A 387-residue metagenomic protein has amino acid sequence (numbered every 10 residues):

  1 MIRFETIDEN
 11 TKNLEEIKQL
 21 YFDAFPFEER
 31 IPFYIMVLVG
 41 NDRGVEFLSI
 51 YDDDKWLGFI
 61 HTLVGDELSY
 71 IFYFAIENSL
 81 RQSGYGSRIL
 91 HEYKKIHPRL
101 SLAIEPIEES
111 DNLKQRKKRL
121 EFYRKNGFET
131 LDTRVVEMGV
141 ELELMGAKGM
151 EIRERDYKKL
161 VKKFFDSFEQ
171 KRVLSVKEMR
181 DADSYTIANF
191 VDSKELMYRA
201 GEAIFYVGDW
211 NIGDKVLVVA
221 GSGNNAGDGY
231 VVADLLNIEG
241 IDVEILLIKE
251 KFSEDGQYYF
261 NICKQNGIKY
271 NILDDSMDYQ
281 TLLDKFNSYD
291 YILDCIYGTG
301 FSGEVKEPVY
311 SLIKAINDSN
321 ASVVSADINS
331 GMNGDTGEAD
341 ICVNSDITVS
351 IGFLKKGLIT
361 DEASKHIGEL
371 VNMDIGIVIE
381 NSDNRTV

Functional and structural regions predicted by a protein language model:
M1-I31, R155-K163: Short amphipathic alpha-helix that is part of the acyltransferase structural core
A24-D52: Active-site rim helix/loop that mediates acceptor-substrate recognition in acyltransferases
S49, K55-L63, L68-A75: Conserved beta-strand in the GNAT
I76, Q82-K95: Conserved acetyl-CoA-binding loop-helix of GNAT-fold acetyltransferases
I96-K114: Conserved GNAT acetyl-CoA-binding A-motif
Q170-R180, Y289-V387: YjeF_N-associated NAD(P)HX repair module
K171-G213, I379-V387: Positively charged, low-complexity intrinsically disordered leader regions
Y206-C295, E304-S325: Nucleotide and nucleotide-moiety/phosphate-recognizing core
